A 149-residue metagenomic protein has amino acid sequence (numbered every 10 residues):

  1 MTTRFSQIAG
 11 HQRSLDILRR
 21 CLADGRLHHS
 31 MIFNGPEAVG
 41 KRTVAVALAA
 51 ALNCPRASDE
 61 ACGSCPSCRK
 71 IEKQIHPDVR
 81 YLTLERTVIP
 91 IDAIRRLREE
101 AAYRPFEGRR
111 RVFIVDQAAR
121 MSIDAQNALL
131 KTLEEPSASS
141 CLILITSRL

Functional and structural regions predicted by a protein language model:
M1-K131: Clamp-loader machinery-focused feature within the broader ASCE/P-loop NTPase space
A102, N127-S147: Conserved catalytic/switch belt of AAA+ P-loop NTPases
D116-A118, L144-L149: A short beta-strand-to-loop transition that corresponds to the Sensor-1 phosphate-sensing loop of AAA+ P-loop ATPases
